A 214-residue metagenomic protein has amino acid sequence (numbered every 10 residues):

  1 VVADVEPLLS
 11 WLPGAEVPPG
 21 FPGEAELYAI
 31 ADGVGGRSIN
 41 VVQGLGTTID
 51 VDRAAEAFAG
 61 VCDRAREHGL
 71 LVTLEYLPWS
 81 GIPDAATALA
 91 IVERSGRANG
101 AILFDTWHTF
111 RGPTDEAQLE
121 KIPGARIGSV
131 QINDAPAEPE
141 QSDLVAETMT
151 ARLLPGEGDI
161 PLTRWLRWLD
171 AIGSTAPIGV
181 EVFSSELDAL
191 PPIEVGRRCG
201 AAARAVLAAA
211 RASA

Functional and structural regions predicted by a protein language model:
V1, E56-A65, Q118-K121, R164-W168: Catalytic-core regions built around general acid/base machinery
V1-V2, I178: Intrinsic structural disorder
D4-F104, R111, A210: Active-site acidic/histidine proton-transfer and metal-coordination neighborhood in alpha/beta enzyme cores
G35, A85-F104, F110-A214: Histidine-acidic metal/acid-base catalytic patches
